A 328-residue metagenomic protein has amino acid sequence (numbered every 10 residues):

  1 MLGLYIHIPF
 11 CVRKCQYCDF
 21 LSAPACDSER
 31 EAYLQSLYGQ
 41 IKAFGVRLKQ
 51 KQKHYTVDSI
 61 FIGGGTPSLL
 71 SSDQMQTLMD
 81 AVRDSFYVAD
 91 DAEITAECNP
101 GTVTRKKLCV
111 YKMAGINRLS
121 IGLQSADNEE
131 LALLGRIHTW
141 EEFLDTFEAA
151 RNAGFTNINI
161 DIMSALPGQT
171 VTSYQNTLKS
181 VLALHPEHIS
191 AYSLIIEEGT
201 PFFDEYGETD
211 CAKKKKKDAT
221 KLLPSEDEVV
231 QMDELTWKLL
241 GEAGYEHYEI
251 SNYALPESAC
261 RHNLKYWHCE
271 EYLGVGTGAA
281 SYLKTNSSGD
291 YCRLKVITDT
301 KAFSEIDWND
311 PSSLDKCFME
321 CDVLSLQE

Functional and structural regions predicted by a protein language model:
M1, S22-R47, Y55-E328: C-terminal scaffold of the Radical SAM
M1-I8: Immediate flanking context of iron-sulfur cluster ligation sites
P9-S22: Local cysteine-cluster metal-coordination motifs and their immediate loop/turn environment, predominantly Fe-S cluster
